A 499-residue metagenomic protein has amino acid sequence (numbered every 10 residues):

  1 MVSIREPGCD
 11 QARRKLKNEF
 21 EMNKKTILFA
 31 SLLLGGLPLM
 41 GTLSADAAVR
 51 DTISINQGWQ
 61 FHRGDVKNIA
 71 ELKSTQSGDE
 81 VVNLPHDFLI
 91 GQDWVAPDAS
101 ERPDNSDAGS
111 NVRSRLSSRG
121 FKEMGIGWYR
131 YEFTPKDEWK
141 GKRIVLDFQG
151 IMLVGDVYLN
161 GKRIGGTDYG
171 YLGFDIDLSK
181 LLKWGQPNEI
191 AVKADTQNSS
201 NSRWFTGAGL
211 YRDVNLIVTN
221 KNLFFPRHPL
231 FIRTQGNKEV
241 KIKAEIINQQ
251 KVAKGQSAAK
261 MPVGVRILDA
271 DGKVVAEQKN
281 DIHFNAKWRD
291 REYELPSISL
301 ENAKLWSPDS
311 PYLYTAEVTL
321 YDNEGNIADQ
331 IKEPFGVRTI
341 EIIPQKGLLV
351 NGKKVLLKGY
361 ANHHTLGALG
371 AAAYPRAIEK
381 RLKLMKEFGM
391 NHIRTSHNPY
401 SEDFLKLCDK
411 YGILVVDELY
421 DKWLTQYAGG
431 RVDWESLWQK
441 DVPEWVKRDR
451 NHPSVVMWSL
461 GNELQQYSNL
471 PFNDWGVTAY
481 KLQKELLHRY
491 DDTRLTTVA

Functional and structural regions predicted by a protein language model:
A30-G41: Bacterial N-terminal signal peptides
D46-D147, S202-L210: Extended carbohydrate-recognition surfaces in non-catalytic/accessory domains of CAZymes and lectin-like proteins
H62-V66, R119-P226, Q249, L268 (+2 more regions): Accessory beta-strand-rich segments of carbohydrate-active enzymes
W139-R143, L182-P187, A253-Q256, W288-D290 (+1 more regions): Short glycine/proline/serine/threonine-rich loop/turn segments at secondary-structure transition edges
L159, E239-H283: Beta-strand-rich binding/interaction modules
K221-K251: Surface beta-strand/loop "capping" patches
P229-I232, E317-M385: N-terminal carbohydrate-binding accessory modules
H392-A499: Substrate-binding/catalytic cleft of secreted carbohydrate-active enzymes, primarily glycoside hydrolases
